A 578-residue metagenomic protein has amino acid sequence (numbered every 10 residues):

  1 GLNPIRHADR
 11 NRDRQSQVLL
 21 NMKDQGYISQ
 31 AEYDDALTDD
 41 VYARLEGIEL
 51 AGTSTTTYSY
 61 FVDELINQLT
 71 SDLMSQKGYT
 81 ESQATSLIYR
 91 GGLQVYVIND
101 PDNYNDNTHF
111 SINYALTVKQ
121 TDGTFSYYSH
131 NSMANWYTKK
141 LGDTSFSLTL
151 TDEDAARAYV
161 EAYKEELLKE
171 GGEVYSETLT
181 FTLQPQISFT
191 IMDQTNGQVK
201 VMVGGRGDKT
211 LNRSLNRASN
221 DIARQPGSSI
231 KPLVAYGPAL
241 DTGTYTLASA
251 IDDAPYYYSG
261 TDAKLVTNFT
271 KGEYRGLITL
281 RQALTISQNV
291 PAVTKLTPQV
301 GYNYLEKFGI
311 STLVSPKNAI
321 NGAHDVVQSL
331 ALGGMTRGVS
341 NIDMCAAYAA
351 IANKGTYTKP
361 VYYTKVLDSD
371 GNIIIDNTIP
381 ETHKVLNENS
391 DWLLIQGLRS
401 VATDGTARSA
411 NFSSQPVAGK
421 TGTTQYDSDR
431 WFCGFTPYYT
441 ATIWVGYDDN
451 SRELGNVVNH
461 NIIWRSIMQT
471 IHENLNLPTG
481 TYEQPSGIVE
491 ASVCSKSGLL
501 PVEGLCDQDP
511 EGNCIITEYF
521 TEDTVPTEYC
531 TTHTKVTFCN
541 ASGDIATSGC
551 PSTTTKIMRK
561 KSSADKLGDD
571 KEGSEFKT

Functional and structural regions predicted by a protein language model:
G1-D9, V18-L19, K23, G47-T53 (+10 more regions): Second-shell loop/turn segments in exported
G1-N113, T124-A134, S329-G333: Non-catalytic, structured segments within soluble enzyme domains
Q17, M22, N107, G197 (+6 more regions): Active-site SXXK
S29-D34, I230, L240-G260, P298-V300 (+2 more regions): Short, well-structured active-site flanking segments
E49-T57, T244-G301, V327, S369-S400: Conserved catalytic neighborhood of penicillin-recognizing serine enzymes
S59, D63, N67, L93 (+7 more regions): A penicillin-recognizing enzyme superfamily signal
A263-F269, Q299-C345: Mid-domain, small-residue-enriched loop/turn segments at the edges of structured enzyme/sensor domains
T531, K535-K577: C-terminal functional modules
